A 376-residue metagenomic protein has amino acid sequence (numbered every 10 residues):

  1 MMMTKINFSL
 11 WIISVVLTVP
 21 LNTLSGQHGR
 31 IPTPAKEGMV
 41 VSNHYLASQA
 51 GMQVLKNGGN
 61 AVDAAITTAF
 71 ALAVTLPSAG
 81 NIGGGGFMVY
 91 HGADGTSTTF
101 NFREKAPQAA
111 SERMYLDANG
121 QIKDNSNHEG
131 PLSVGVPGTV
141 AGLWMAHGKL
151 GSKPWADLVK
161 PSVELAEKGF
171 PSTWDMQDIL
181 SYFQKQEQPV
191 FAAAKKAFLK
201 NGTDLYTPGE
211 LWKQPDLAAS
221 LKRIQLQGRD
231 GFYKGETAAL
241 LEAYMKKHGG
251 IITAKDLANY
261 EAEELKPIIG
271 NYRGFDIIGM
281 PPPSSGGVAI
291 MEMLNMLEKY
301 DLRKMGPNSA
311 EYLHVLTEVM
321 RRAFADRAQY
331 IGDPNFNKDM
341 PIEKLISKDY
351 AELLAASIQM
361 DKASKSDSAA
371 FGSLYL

Functional and structural regions predicted by a protein language model:
M1-I12: Bacterial N-terminal signal peptides that target proteins for export
L10-N22: Bacterial N-terminal signal peptides
Q27-Q49, Q53, A61-V62, I66-K234 (+3 more regions): Noncatalytic scaffold domains of N-terminal-nucleophile
V136, G286, I290, Y312-L313: Short, charged, low-complexity patches
K299-L376: Internal maturation/activation junctions in enzymes
